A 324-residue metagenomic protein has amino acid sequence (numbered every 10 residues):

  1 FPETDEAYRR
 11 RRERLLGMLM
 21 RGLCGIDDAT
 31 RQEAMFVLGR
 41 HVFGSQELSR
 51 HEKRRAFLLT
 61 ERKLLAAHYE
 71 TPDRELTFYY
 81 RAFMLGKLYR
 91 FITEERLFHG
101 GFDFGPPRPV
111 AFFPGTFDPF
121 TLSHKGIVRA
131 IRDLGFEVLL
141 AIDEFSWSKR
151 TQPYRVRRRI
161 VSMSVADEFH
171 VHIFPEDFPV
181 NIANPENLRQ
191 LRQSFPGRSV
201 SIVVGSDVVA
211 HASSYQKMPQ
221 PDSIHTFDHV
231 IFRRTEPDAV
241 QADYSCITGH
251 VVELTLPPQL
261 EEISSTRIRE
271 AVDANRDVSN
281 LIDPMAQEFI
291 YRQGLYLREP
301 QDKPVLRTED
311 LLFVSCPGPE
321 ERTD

Functional and structural regions predicted by a protein language model:
D5-G17, R21-F36, R40-D324: Nucleotidyltransferase catalytic core that binds NTPs
